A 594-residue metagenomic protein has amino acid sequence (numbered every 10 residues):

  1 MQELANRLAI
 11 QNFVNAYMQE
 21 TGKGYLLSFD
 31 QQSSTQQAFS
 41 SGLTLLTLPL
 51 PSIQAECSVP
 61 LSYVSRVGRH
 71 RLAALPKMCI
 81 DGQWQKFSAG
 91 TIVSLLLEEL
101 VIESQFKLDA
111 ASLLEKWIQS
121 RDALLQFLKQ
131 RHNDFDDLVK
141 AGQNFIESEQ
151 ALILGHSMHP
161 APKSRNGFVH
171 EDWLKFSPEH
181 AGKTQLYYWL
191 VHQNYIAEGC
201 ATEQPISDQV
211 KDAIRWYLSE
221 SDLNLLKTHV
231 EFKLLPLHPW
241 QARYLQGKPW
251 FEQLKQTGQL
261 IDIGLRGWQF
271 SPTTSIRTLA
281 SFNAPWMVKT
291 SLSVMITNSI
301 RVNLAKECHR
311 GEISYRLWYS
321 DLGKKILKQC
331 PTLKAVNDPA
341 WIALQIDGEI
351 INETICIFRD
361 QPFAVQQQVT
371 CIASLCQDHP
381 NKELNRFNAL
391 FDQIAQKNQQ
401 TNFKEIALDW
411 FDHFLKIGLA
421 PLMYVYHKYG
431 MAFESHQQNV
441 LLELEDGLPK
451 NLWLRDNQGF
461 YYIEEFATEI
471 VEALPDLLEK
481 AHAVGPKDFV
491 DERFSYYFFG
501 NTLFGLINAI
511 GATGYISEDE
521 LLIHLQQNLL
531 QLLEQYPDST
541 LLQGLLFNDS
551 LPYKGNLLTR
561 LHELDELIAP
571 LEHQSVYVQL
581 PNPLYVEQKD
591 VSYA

Functional and structural regions predicted by a protein language model:
M1-I417, E445-A594: Nucleotide/phosphate-binding site architecture used for ATP/NTP-dependent chemistry
L419-M423: Short C-lobe core helix of eukaryotic-like protein kinase catalytic domains
Y424-Y429: Protein kinase catalytic-loop region centered on the HRD/HxD motif
G430-E434: Catalytic-loop of the protein kinase fold
H436-Q438: Canonical protein kinase catalytic loop motif
V440-L442: Hydrophobic residue at the +6 position relative to the catalytic HRD Asp in the kinase catalytic loop
